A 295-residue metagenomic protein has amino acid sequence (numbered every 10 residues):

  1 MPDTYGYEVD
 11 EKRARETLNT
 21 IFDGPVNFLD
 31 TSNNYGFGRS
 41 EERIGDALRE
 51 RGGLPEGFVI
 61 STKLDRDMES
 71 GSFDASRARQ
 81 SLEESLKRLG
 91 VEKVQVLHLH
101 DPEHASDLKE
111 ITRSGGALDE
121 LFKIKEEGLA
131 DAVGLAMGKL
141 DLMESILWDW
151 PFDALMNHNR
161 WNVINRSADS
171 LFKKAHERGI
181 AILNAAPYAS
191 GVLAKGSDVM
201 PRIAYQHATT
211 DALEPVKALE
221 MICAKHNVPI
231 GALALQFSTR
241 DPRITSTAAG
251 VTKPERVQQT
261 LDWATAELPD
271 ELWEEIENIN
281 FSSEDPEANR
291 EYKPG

Functional and structural regions predicted by a protein language model:
M1-F58: N-terminal binding-site loop/beta-alpha segment at the start of enzyme catalytic domains that lines or forms
M1-K12, L64-R77, K109: Active-site mouth loops of central-metabolism enzymes
Y7, S32-E41, D67-S72, A105 (+1 more regions): Acidic-and-aromatic substrate-binding clefts and catalytic sites of carbohydrate-active enzymes
E8-I21, D74-R88, G138-S145: Short, acidic/polar
D23, G45-E56, L86-V91, I146-W150 (+1 more regions): Acidic (Asp/Glu)-rich catalytic clusters
R51, P55-D74, H100: Structural motif corresponding to the early beta-alpha repeats
L86-D107: Active-site groove signature of glycoside hydrolases
P102-S283, E287, E291-G295: Beta/alpha (TIM)-barrel catalytic core signal, keyed to glycine-rich beta->alpha loops juxtaposed to Asp/Glu that bind
